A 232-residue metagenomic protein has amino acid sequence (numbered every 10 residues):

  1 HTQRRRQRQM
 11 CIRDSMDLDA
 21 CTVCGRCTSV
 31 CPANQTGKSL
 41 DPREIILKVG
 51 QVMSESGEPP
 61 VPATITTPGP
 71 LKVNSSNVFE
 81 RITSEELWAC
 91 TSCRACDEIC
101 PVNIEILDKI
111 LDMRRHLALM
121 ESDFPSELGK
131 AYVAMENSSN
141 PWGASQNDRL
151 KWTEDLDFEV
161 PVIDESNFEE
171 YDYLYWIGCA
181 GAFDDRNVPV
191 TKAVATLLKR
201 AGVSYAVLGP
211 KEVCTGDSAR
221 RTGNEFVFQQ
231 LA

Functional and structural regions predicted by a protein language model:
H1-I12: Single conserved hydrophobic/aromatic residue that forms the stacking wall/gate of nucleotide- or nucleobase-binding
R8-M10, C27, C31, C96 (+1 more regions): Cysteine-centered, disulfide-bonded loop motifs in secreted/extracellular proteins
R13, S29-T36, I45: Polar-ligand-bearing catalytic/cofactor-coordination segments of membrane-embedded or membrane-tethered inner-membrane
L18, L40-I46, M53-A232: Iron-sulfur-cluster electron-transfer modules
T22: Segments forming glycine/polar-rich beta-alpha architectures that bind adenosine-containing cofactors
G25, A33-Q35, V49, I104 (+1 more regions): Active-site proximal loops enriched in glycine and acidic residues that flank catalytic Cys/His/Asp and coordinate
